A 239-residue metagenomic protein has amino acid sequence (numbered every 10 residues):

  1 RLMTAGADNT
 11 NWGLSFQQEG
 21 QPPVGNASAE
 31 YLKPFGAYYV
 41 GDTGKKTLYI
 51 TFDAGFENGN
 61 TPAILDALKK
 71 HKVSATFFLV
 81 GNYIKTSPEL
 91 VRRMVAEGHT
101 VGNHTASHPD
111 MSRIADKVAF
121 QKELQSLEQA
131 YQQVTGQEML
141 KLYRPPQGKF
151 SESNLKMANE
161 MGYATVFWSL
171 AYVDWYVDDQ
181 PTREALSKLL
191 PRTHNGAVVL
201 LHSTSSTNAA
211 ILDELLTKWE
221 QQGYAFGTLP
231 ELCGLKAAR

Functional and structural regions predicted by a protein language model:
R1-T51, E57-I64, K70, E184 (+2 more regions): N-terminal pre-catalytic segment of deacetylase/amide-hydrolase enzymes
K45-L48, N58-N60, K69-L200, T204: Metal-dependent polysaccharide deacetylase catalytic core of the NodB/CE4 family, i.e., the active-site-bearing domain
I64, N154, L215: Aromatic/hydrophobic pocket-lining residues that form π-stacking "cages" and hydrophobic walls in ligand
H194-P230: Catalytic grooves of carbohydrate-active enzymes
